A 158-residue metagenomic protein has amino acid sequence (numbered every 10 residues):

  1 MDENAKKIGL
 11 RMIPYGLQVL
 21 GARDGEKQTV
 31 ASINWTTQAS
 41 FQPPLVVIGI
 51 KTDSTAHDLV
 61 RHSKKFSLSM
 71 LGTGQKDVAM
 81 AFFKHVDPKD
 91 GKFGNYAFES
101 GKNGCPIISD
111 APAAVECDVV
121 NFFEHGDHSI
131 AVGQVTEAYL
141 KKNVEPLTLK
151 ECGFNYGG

Functional and structural regions predicted by a protein language model:
M1-G158: Basic, polyanion-binding surface patches
